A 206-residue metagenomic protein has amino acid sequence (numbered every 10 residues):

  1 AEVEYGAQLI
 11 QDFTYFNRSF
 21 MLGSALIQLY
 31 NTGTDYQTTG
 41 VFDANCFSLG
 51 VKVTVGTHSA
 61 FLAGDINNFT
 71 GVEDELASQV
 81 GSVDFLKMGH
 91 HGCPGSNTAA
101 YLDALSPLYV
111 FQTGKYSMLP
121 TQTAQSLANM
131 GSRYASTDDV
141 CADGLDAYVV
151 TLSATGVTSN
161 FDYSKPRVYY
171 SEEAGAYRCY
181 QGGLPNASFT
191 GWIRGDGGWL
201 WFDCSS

Functional and structural regions predicted by a protein language model:
A1-L26, S117-R133: Binuclear metal-dependent hydrolase catalytic cores
D12-S82, A147-K165: Core dinuclear metal-dependent hydrolase active-site scaffold
T14-F16, D143-D146, E173-A174, S205: A short, compositionally biased
N31-G33, G64-I66, Y116, L184 (+1 more regions): A mature extracytoplasmic/lumenal domain signature
T38-A44, A99-L102, S188-T190: Short, polar loop/linker segments at the starts of domains and inter-domain junctions
F61-A63, K87, F202: Short hydrophobic beta-strand that contains or immediately precedes a catalytic carboxylate
G71-D146: Cap/insert and terminal regions of metallo-dependent hydrolase folds
K165-S206: Extracellular adhesion/carbohydrate-binding repeat motifs centered on closely spaced tryptophans
